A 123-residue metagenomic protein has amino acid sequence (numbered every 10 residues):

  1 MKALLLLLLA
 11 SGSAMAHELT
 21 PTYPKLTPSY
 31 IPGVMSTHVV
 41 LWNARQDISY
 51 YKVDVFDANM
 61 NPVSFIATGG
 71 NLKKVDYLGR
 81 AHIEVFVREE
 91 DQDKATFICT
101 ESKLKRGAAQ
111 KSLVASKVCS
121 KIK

Functional and structural regions predicted by a protein language model:
M1-L7: Sec-dependent signal peptide recognition, specifically the positively charged N-region followed immediately by
L5, G12-E18: Sec/Tat signal peptide C-region and signal peptidase I cleavage site
H17-P32, A67: N-terminal edge beta-strand
I31-H38, D93-F97: Short, solvent-exposed loop/turn segments enriched in Ser/Thr/Gly
L41-R45, V87-E89: Non-cytosolic beta-sheet module surface loops
A44-P62, E101-S102: Short acidic, flexible loop segments centered on an aromatic residue
F56, P62-Q92: Intrinsically disordered, low-complexity Pro/Gly/Ser/Thr-rich segments with frequent PxxP/GP/PP motifs and embedded
E89-K123: Terminal connector regions
